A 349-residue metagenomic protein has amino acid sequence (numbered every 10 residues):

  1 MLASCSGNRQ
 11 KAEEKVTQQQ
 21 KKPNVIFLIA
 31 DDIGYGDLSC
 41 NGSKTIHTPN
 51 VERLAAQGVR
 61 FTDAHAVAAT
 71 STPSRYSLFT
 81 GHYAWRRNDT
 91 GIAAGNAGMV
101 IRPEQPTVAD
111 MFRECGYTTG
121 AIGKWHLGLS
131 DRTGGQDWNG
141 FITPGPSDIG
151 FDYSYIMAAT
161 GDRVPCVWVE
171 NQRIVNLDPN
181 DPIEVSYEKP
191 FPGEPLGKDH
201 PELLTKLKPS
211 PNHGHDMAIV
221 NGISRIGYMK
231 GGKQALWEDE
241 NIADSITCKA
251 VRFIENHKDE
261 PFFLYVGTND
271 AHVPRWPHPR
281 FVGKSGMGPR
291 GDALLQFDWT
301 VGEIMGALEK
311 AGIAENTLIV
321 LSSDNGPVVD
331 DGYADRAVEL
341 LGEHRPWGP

Functional and structural regions predicted by a protein language model:
M1-P349: Formylglycine-dependent sulfatase
